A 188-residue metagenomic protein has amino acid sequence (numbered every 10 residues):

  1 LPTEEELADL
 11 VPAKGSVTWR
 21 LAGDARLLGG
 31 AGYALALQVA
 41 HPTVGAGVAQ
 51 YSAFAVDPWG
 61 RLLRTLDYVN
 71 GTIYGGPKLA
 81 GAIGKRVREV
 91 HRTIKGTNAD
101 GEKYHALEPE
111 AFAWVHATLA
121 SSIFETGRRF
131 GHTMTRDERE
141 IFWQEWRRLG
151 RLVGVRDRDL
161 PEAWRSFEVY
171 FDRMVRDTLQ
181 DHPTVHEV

Functional and structural regions predicted by a protein language model:
L1-V188: Mature, function-bearing regions of proteins
